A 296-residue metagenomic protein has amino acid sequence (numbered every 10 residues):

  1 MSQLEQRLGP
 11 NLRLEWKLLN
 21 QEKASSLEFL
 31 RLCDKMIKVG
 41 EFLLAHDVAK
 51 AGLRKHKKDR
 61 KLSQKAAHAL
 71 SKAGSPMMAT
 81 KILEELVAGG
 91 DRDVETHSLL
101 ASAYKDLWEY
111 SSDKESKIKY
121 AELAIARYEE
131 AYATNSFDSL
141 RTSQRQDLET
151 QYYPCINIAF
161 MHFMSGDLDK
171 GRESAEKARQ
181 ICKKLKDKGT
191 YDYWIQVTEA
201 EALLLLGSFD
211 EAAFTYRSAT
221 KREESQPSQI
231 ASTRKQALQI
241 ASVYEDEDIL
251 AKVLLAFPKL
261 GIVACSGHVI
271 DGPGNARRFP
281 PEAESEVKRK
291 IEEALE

Functional and structural regions predicted by a protein language model:
M1-K35, K55-K72, D91-S112, S136-D138 (+3 more regions): Amphipathic alpha-helical repeat scaffolds of TPR domains
S2-R13, D34-D47, H68-E84, S116-E129 (+2 more regions): Helix-turn-helix repeat elements of alpha-solenoid scaffolds
W16-N20, H46, K50-R54, T80 (+8 more regions): A conserved position within tetratricopeptide repeats
V39-G52, R60-L83, I125-E129, D147-M161 (+2 more regions): Internal alpha-helical scaffold/solenoid segments in large eukaryotic proteins
E41, D246, A251, F257-E293: Eukaryotic intrinsically disordered, low-complexity segments enriched for acidic and Ser/Thr/Pro residues that serve as
A73-A79, L107-K114, F160-E173, E201 (+2 more regions): Alpha-helical linker/edge segments of TPR/alpha-solenoid repeat scaffolds and analogous pre-/post-domain helices
F163, E176-Q180, F209-P227, L255-P258: TPR/TPR-like (Sel1-like) alpha-helical repeat modules
S174-Q180, K184-T198, A202-L205: Structured C-terminal portions of repeat-based eukaryotic scaffold domains
